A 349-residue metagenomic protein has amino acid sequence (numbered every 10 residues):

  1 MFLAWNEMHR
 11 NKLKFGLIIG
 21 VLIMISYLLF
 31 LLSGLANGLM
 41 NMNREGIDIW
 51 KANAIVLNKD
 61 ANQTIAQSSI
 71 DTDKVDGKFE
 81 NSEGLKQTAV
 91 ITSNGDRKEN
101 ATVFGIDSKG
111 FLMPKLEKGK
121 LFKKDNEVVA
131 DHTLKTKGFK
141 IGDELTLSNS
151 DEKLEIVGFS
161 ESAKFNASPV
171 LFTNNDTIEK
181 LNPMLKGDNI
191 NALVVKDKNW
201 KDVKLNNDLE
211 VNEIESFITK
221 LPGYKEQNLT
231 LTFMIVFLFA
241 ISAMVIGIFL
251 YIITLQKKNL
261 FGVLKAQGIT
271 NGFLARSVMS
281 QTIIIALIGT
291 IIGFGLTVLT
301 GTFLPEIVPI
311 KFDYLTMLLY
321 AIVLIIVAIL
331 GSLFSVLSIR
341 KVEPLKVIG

Functional and structural regions predicted by a protein language model:
M1-L29: N-terminal Sec/SRP start-transfer signal
M8, V263-G272: Short helix-to-coil transition segments within interhelical loops that connect adjacent transmembrane helices
K14, Y27-A52: Alpha-helical transmembrane segments
N41-I106: Membrane-proximal extracellular/periplasmic loop immediately following the first transmembrane helix
K86, E99-D107, K115-T177: Hydrophobic secondary-structure segments that place a key small or acidic residue at a functional site
S150, F159-F233, F237-L238: Mechanotransmission and gating elements of multispan inner-membrane complexes involved in transport and envelope
L205-I246, L250-N259, V263-L264, R276-M279 (+1 more regions): Peri-transmembrane interface segments
R276, I283-G349: Short helix-loop junctions at transmembrane helix boundaries
